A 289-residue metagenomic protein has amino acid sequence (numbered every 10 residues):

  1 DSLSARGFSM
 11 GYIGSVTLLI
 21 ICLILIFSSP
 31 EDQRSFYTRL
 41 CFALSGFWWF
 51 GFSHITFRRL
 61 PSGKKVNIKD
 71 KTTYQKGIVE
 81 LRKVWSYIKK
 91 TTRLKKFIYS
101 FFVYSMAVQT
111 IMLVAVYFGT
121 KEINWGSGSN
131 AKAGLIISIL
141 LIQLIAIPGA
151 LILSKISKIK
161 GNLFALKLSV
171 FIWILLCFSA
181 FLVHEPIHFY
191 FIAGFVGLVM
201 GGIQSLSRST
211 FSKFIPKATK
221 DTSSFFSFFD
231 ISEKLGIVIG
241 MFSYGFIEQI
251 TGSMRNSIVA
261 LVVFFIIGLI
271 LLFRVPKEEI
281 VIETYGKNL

Functional and structural regions predicted by a protein language model:
D1-S29, L40-W49, I55-T56, Y104 (+4 more regions): Substrate-agnostic recognition of the 12-TM MFS/MFS-like secondary transporter fold
L25-S29, G119, I156-S157, F246-G252: Interfacial helix-cap and linker-helix signal at transmembrane-aqueous boundaries of multi-pass secondary transporters
W48-R59, I203, I239, V259-L289: Multi-pass alpha-helical transporter architecture, strongest for 12-TM Major Facilitator/SLC carriers used
P61-Y99: Juxtamembrane intracellular "pre-TM" segments in multi-pass secondary transporters
L113-G134: Short amphipathic helix-loop junctions that connect adjacent transmembrane helices in Major Facilitator Superfamily/SLC
P148-N162, E248: Helix-to-loop junctions at the C-terminal end of transmembrane segments in multipass secondary transporters
F164-S179: Structural signature of the two symmetry-related core transmembrane helices
F181-A193: Helix-loop junctions at membrane interfaces in 12-TM secondary transporters
